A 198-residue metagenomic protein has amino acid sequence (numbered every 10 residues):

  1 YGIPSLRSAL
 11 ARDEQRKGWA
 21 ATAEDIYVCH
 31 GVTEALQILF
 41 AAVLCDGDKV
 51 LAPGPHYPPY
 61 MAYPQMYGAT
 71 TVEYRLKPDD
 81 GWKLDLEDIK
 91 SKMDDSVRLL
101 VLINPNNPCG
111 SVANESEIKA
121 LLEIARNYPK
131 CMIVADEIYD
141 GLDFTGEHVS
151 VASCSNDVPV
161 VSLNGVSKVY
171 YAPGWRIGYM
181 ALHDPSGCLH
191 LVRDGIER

Functional and structural regions predicted by a protein language model:
Y1-G31, I38: N-terminal small-domain helix-loop-helix segment of the aminotransferase-like
A21-I26, D46-K49, S96, V158-V160: Short acidic capping loops at alpha-helix termini that bridge into adjacent secondary structure
A42-P64: Conserved PLP-anchoring active-site segment centered on the Schiff-base-forming lysine
D48, A69, A125-M132, V158: A short helix->loop->beta-strand "cap" motif at the edges of active sites that frequently abuts
Q65-V72: A short helix-loop-beta submotif of the ANL/AMP-binding
P78-T145: Active-site phosphate-binding strand-loop segment of PLP-dependent enzymes
N156-R198: Conserved core segment of the aminotransferase class I/II
